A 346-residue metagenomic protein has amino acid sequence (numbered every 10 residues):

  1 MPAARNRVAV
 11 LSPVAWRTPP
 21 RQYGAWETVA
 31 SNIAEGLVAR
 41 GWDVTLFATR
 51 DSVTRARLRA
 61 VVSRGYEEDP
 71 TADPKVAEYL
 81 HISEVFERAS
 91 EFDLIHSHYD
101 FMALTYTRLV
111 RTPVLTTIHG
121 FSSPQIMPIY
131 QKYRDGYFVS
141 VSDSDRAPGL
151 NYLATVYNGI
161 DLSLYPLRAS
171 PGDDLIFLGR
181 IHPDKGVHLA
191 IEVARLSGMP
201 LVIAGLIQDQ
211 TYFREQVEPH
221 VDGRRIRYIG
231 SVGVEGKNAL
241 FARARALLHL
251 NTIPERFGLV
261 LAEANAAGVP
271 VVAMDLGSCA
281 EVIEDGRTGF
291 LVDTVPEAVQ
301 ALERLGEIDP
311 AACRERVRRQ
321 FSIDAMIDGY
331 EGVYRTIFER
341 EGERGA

Functional and structural regions predicted by a protein language model:
M1-A346: Catalytic cores of nucleotide-sugar-dependent glycosyltransferases that transfer UDP/GDP/TDP-activated
